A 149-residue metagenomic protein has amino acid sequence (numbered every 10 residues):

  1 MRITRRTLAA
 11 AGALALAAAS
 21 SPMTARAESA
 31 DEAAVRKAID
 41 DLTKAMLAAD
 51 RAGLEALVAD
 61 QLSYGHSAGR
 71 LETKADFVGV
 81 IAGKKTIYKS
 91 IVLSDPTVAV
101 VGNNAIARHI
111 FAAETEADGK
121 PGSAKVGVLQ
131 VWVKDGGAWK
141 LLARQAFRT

Functional and structural regions predicted by a protein language model:
I3-A9: N-terminal export leaders
A10, L14-L16, R26-A56, S63-T149: A beta-strand edge to alpha-helix "cap/lid" segment located at domain peripheries
S20-P22: N-terminal signal peptide c-region/cleavage motif recognized by signal peptidases
